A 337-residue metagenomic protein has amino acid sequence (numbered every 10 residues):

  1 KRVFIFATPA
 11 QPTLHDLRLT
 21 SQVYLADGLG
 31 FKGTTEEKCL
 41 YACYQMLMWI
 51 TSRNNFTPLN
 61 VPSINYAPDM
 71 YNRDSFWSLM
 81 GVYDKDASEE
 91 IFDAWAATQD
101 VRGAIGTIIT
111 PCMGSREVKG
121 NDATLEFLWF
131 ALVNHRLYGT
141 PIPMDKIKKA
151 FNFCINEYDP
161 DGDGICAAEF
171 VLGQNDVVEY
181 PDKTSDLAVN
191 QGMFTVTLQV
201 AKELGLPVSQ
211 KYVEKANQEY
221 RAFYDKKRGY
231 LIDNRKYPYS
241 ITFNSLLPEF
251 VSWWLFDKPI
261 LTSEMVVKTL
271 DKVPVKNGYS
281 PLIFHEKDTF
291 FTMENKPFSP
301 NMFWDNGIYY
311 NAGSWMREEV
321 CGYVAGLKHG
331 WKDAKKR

Functional and structural regions predicted by a protein language model:
K1, I5-L29, W129, V133 (+6 more regions): Structured N-terminal alpha/beta-domain signature that marks small ligand/cofactor-binding or signaling modules
K1-D69, G139-M144, G205: Acidic/polar, glycine-enriched structural segments that form the non-catalytic walls/loops of the carbohydrate-binding
S21, L59-F76, T110-T124, V177-M193 (+3 more regions): Solvent-exposed loop and edge beta-strand segments that line ligand/cofactor-binding and catalytic clefts
L29, E37, Y41, Q45-N54 (+3 more regions): Preference for long, amphipathic alpha-helical scaffolds in soluble/luminal domains and all-alpha bundles
N65, S88-Q99, K268-V275, K287 (+1 more regions): Active/binding-pocket-proximal capping segment
P68-A168, T184-L198, G205, S209-Q210 (+3 more regions): Aromatic-rich carbohydrate-recognition surfaces in CAZymes
G106, I155, D159-K296: Catalytic cores of carbohydrate-active enzymes
I308-R337: Non-catalytic C-terminal accessory modules of carbohydrate-active enzymes
